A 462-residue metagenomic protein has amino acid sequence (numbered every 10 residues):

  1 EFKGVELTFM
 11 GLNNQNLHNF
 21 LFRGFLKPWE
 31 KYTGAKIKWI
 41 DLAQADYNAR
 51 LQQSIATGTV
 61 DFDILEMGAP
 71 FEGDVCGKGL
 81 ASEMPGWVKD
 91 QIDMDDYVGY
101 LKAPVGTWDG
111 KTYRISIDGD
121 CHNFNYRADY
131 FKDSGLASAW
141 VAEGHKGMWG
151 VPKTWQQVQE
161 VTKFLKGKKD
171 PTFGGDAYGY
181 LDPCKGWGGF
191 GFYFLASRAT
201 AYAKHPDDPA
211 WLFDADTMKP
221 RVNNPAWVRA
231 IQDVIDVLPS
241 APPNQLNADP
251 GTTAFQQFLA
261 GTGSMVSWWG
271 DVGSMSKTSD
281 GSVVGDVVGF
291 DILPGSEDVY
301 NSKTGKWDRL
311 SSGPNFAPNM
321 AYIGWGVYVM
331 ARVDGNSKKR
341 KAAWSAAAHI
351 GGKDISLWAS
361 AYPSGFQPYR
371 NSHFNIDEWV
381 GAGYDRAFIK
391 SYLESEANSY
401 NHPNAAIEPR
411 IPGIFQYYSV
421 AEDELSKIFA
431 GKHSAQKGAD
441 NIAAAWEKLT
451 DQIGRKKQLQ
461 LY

Functional and structural regions predicted by a protein language model:
E1, G68-N125, K132, G191 (+5 more regions): Hinge/lid segment of periplasmic solute-binding proteins
K3-Q15, A35-I40, D63-I64, Y113 (+1 more regions): Short, well-ordered beta-strand elements
E6, L12, S302-G313, S360-D423 (+2 more regions): Long, aromatic- and glycine/proline-rich binding clefts that accommodate carbohydrate-like moieties
F25-Y100, D109-R114, D129-A139, Q257 (+3 more regions): Extracytoplasmic "Venus flytrap"/periplasmic binding protein-like
S82-V98, S138-V151, T200-R229, S282 (+4 more regions): Short, solvent-exposed loop/beta-turn-alpha elements that line the ligand-binding surface or hinge of extracytoplasmic
V105, P239-S240, G281-P368: Extracytoplasmic/periplasmic substrate-recognition and gating elements
W108-D118, H122, K153-K219, G263: Extracytoplasmic/periplasmic solute-binding protein
W155-F164, A201-A248, G289-L293: Glycine-centered hinge/linker elements that transmit conformational signals in sensory and ligand-binding systems
